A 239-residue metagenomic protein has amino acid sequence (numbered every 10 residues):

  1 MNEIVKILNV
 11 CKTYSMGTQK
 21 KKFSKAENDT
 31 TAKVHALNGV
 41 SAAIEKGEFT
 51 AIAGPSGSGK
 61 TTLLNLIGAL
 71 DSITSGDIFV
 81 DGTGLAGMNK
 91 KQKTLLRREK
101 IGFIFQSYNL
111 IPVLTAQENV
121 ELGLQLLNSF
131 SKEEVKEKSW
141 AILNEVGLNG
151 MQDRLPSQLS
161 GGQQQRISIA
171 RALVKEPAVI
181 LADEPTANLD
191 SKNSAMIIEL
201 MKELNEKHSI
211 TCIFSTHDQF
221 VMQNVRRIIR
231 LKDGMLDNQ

Functional and structural regions predicted by a protein language model:
E3-N224, I228: ABC family nucleotide-binding domain
I228-Q239: H-loop (His-switch) and adjacent beta-strand-loop-beta switch element of ABC-type ATPase nucleotide-binding domains
